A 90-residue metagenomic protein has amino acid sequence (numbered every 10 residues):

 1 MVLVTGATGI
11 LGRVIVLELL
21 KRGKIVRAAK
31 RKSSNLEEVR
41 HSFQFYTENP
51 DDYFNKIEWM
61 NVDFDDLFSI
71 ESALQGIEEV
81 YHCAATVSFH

Functional and structural regions predicted by a protein language model:
M1-I25, A29: N-terminal Rossmann NAD(P)H-binding glycine-rich loop of SDR-like oxidoreductase domains
I10, S33, V87: Short, solvent-exposed loop/turn segments at secondary-structure junctions
R13, E37, F68-E71: Alpha-helical elements of the RecA-like P-loop NTPase motor core of helicases
A29-Y53: Glycine-rich phosphate-binding loop and adjoining beta1-alpha1-beta2 segment of Rossmann-like nucleotide-binding folds
Q44-H90: NAD(P)H-binding glycine-rich loop region in Rossmannoid oxidoreductase-like domains and their noncatalytic homologs
